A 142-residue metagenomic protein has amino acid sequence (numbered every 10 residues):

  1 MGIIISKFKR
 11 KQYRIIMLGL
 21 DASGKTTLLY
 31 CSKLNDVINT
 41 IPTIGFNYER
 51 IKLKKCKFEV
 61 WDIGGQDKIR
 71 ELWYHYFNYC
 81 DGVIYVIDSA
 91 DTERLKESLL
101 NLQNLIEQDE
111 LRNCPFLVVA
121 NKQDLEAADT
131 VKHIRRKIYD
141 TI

Functional and structural regions predicted by a protein language model:
M1-I142: TRAFAC-class small GTPase G-domain
